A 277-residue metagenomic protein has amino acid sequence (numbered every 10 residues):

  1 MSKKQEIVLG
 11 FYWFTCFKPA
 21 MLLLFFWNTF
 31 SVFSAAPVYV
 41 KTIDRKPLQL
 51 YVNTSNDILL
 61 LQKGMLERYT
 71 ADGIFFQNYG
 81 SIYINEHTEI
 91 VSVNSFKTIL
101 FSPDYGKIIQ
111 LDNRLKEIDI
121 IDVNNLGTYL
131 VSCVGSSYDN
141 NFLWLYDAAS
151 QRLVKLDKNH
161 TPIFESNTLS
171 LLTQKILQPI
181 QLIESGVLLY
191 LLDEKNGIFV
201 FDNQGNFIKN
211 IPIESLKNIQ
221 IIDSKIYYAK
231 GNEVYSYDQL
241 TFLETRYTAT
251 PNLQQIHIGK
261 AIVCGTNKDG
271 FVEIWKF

Functional and structural regions predicted by a protein language model:
P37-T42, I74-G80, D119-N124, P162-T173 (+2 more regions): A short beta-strand motif characteristic of beta-propeller blades
K41-Q62: Beta-strand-rich domains and repeat architectures in extracellular enzymes and scaffolds, especially beta-propellers
R45-Y51, N85-V91, Y129-G135, K175-Q181 (+2 more regions): Repeated scaffold domains used in trafficking and secretory/extracellular systems, primarily beta-propellers
S55-N56, S95-F96, N140-N141, G186-V187 (+2 more regions): Short coil/turn segments that connect the beta-strands within blades of beta-propeller domains
L59-K63, I99-D104, L143-A149, Y190-E194 (+2 more regions): Conserved beta-strand positions in repeat-built beta-propeller and related beta-rich domains
T70-D72, D112-R114, D157-N159, D202-Q204 (+1 more regions): Short loop/turn segments that connect beta-strands within beta-propeller blades
H257-F277: Blade-level signature of beta-propeller repeat domains, shared across WD40, Kelch, NHL, RCC1 and BNR/Asp-box propellers
